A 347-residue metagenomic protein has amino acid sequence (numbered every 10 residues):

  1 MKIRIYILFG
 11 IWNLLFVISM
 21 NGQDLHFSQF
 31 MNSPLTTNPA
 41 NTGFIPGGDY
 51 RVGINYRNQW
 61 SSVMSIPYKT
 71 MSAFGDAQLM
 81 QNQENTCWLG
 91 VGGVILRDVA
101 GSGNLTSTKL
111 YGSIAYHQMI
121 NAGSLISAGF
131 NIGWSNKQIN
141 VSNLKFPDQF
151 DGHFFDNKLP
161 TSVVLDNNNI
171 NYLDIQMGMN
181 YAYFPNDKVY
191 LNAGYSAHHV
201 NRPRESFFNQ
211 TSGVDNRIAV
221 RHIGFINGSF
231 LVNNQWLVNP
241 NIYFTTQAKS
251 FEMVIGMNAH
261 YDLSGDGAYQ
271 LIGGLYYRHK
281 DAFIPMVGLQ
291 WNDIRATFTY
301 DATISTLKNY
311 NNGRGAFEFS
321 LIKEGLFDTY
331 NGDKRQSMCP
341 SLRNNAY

Functional and structural regions predicted by a protein language model:
M1-L8: Bacterial N-terminal signal peptides that target proteins for export
L8-V17: Bacterial N-terminal signal peptides
I18-G22: Sec/Tat signal peptide C-region and signal peptidase I cleavage site
Q23-Y347: Subset of outer-membrane beta-barrel
